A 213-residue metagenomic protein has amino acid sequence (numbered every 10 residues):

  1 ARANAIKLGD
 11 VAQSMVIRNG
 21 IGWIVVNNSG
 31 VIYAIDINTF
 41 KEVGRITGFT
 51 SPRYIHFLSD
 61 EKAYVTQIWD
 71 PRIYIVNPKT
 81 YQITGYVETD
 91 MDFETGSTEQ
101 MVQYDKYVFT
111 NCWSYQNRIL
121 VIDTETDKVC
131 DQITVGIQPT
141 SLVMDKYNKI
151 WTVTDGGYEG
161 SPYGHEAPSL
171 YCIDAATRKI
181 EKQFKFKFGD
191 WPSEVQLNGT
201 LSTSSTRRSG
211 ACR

Functional and structural regions predicted by a protein language model:
A1-R213: Predominantly soluble domains enriched in secretory-pathway, periplasmic, or organellar proteins
